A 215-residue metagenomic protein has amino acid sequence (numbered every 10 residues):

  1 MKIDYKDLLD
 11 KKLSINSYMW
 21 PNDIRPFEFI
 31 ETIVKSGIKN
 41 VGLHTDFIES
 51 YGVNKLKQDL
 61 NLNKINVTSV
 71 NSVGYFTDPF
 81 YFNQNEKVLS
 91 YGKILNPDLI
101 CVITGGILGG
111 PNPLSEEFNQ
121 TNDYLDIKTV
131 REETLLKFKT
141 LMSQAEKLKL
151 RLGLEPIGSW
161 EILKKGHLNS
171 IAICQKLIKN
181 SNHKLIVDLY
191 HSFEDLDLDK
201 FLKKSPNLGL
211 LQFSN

Functional and structural regions predicted by a protein language model:
M1-L99, K128-T129, E146, N182-K184 (+1 more regions): N-terminal pre-domain/capping segments
I3-D7, E31, T77-K184, E194: Active-site acidic/histidine proton-transfer and metal-coordination neighborhood in alpha/beta enzyme cores
N16-W20, H44-I48, S72-F76, G105-I107 (+3 more regions): Active-site beta-loop-alpha junctions enriched in small/polar residues
I24, E194-D195: Short N-terminal helix/helix-N-cap motif within the alpha/beta-hydrolase-1
N54, G166, L198-D199: Short amphipathic alpha-helical segments
Q58, L62, K176, K200: Charged/polar, solvent-exposed surface patches and flexible loops
I100-I103, S205-N215: Non-cysteine beta-strand/loop elements that form the S-adenosyl-L-methionine
D195-K203: Histidine/acidic-residue-rich catalytic or RNA/ligand-binding cores of hydrolases and nuclease-related proteins
